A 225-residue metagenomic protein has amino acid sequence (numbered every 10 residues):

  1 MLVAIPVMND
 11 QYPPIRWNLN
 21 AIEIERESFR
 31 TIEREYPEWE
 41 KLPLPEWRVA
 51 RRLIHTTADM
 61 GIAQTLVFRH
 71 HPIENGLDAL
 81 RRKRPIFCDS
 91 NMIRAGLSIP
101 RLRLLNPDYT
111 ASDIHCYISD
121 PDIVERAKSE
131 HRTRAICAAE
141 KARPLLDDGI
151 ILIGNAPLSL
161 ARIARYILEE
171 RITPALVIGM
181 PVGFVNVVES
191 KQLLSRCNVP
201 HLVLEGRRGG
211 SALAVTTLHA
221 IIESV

Functional and structural regions predicted by a protein language model:
P6-L44: Charged, compositionally biased N-terminal leader segments and the immediate start of the first structured element
K41-H55: N-terminal glycine-rich anion-binding loops that anchor highly charged ligand groups
T56-Q64, E125, L176: Short, basic, glycine/proline-bearing loop/turn elements
Q64-R81: A short, well-structured juxtamembrane/interface segment
S90-I167, G183, K191: Conserved mixed alpha/beta catalytic, RNA-binding, or beta-rich assembly cores of soluble enzyme, regulatory
L176-F184: ADP-ribose/adenylate-binding Rossmann-like module
V185-V225: C-terminal functional extensions of proteins
